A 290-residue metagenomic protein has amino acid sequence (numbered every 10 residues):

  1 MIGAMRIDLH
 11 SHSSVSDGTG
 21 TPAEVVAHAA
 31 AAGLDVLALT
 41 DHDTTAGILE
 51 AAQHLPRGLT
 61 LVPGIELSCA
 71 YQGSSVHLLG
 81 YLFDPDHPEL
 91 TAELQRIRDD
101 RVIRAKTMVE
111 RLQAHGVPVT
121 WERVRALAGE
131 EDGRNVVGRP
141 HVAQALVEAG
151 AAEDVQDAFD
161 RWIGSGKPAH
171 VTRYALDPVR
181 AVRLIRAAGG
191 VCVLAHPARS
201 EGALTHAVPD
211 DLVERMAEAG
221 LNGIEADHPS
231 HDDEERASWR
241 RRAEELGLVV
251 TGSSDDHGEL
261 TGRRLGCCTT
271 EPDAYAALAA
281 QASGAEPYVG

Functional and structural regions predicted by a protein language model:
M1-S75, R161-G164, L176-R183, V191-E245 (+2 more regions): An N-terminally biased module of ancient metal coordination in phosphate/nucleic-acid-related enzymes
H54-R215, T269, A274-V289: Extended substrate/RNA-proximal surfaces in nucleic-acid metabolism proteins
A237, R241, D256-G258, G262-C268 (+1 more regions): C-terminal regulatory/interaction regions
